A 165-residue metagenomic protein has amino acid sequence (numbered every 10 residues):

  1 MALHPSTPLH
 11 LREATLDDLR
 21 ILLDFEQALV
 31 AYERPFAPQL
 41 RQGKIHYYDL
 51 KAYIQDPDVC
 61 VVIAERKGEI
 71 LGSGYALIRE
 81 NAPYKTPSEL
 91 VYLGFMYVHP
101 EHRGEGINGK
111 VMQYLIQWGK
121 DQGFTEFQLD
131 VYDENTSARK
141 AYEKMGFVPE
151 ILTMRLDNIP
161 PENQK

Functional and structural regions predicted by a protein language model:
H10-D24, P35: A short beta-loop-alpha structural element at the N-terminal edge of CoA-dependent acyl/N-acetyltransferase catalytic
V30-L50: Conserved GNAT-fold acetyl-CoA-binding loop/helix
K51-I63, Y92: A short helix-loop-beta-strand connector motif used in the catalytic cores of GNAT acetyltransferases and, in some
I63, E69-I78, Y92, Y97: Conserved beta-strand in the GNAT
P87-P100, L152-R155: Conserved acetyl-CoA binding element of GNAT-fold acetyltransferases
F95-V98, G104-Q117, K140, K144: Conserved acetyl-CoA-binding loop-helix of GNAT-fold acetyltransferases
G109, D133-I151, L156, E162: Conserved active-site alpha-helix within GNAT-family acetyltransferase domains
M112, G119-D130: Conserved GNAT acetyl-CoA-binding A-motif
